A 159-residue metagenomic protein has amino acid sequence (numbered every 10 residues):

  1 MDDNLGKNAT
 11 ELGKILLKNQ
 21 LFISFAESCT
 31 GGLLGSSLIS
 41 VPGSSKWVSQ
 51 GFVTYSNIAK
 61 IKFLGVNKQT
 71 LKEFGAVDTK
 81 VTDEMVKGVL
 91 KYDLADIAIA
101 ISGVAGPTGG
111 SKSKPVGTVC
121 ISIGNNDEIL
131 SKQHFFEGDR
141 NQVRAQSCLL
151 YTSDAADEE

Functional and structural regions predicted by a protein language model:
M1-S153: Short alpha-helical segments enriched in small residues
A155-E159: Single conserved hydrophobic/aromatic residue that forms the stacking wall/gate of nucleotide- or nucleobase-binding
